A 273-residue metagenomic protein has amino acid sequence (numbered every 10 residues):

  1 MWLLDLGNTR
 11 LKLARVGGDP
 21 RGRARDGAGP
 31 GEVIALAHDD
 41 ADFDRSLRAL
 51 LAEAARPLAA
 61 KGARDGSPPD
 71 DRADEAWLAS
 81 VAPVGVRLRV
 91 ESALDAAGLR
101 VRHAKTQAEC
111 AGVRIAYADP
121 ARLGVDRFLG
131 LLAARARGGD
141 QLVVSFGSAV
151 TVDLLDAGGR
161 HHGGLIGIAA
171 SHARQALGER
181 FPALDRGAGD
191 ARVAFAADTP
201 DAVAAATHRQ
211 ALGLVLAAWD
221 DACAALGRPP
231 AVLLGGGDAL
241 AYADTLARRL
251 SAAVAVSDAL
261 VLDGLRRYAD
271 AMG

Functional and structural regions predicted by a protein language model:
M1-D5, W77, Q141-S145, L233: Short glycine-aspartate micro-motif
M1-D71, R160-R186, D190-V193: Short glycine-rich, Thr/Ser-proximal phosphate-binding strand/loop in the N-terminal lobe of ATP-dependent enzymes
I34, A191-A231, A253-V254: Adenine-nucleotide phosphate-binding core of ATP-dependent small-molecule kinases
A41-D44, A108-G112, L260-G264: A short acidic, often aromatic-flanked loop/helix-cap motif at beta-alpha or helix-coil junctions that lines enzyme
P57-R122, G158-H162, A169, P200-D201 (+3 more regions): Short beta-strand-loop/turn "lid" adjacent to the catalytic site in phosphate-handling enzymes
R100-H103, A108, G112-R180, R209-A218: Phosphate-binding/catalytic loop of phosphoryl-transfer enzymes
P120-G130, D185-F195, G273: A polyampholytic, Gly/Pro-enriched intrinsically disordered region
V254-G273: Glycine-rich phosphate-binding/hydrolytic loop that grips phosphoryl groups
